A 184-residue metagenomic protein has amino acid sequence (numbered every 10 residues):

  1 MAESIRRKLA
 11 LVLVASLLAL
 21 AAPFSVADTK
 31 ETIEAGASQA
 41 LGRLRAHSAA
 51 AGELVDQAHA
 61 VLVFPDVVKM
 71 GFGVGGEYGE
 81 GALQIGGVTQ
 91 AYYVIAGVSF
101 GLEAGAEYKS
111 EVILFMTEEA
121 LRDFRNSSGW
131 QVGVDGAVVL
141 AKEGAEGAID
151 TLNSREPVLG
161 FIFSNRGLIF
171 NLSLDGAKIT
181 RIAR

Functional and structural regions predicted by a protein language model:
A2-L13: Bacterial N-terminal signal peptides that target proteins for export
A27-R184: Small-residue-enriched, tightly packed secondary-structure blocks
